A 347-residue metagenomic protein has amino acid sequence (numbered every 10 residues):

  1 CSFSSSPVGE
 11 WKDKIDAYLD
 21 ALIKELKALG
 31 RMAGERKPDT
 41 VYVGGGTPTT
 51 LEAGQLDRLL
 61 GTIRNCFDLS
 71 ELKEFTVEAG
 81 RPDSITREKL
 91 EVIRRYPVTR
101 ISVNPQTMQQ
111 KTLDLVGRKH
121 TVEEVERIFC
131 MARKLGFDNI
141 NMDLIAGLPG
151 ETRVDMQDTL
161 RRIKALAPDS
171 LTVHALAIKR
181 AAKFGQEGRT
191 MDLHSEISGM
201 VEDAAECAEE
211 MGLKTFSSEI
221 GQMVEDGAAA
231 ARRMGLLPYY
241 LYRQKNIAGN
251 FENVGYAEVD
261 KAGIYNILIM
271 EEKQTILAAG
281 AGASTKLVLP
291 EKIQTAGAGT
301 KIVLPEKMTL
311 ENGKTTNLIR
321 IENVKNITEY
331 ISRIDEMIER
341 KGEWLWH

Functional and structural regions predicted by a protein language model:
C1, L22, E196-S198, G255-H347: Radical SAM enzyme core and accessory elements
S5-G227: Conserved non-cysteine loop/helix-boundary elements of the Radical SAM core domain that shape
L29, A33, M234, M337-L345: Short secondary-structure junctions and interdomain/linker hinges
K37, F184-R189, S218-I220, Y239 (+3 more regions): Generic structural signal for short, solvent-exposed loop/turn connectors between secondary structure elements
T50, A248-N250, K286: Short catalytic/ligand-binding loop motif for oxyanion handling, primarily in non-cytosolic enzymes, centered on
I178, N246, G282-T285: Short, solvent-exposed loop/turn segments at secondary-structure junctions
G185, D192, I197-A279: A C-terminal junction/extension of Radical SAM enzymes
